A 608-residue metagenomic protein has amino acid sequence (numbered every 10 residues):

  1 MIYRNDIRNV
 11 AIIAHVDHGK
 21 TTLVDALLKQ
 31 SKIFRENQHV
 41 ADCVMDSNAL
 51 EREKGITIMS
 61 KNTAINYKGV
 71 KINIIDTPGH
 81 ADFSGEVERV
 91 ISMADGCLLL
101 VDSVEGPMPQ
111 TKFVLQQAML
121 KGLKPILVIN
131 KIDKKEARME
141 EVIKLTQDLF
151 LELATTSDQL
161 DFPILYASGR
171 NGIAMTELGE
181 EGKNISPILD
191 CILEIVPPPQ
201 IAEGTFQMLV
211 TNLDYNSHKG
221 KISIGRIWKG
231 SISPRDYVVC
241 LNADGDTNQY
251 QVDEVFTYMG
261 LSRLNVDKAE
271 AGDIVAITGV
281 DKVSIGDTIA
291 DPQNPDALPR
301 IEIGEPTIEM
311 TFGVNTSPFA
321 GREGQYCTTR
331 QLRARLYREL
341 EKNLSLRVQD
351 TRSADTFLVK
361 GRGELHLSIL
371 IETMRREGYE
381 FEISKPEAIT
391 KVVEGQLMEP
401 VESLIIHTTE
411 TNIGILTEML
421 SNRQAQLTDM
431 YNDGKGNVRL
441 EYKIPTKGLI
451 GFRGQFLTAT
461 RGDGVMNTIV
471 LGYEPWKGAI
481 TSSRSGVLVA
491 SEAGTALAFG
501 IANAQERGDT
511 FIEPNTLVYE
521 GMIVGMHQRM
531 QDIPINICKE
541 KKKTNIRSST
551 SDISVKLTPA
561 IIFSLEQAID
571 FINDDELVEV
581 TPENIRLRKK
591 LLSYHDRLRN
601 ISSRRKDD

Functional and structural regions predicted by a protein language model:
M1-V101, E105-P107, E141, L145 (+1 more regions): P-loop NTPase switch module centered on the Walker A-proximal segment
H39-C43, L153-L165, P199-L209, G245-Y258 (+8 more regions): Interdomain boundary/hinge elements
K124, K134-E194: Canonical P-loop GTPase G-domain recognition
S168, T351-H366: Short glycine/threonine-rich beta-strand-turn micro-motifs
Q207-M310, A320-R322, S485, G494-K543 (+2 more regions): Conserved nucleotide-binding/hydrolysis modules and their immediate coupling elements across P-loop/ASCE NTPase motors
S231, D281-K282, G361-L367, T409-I413 (+1 more regions): Helix N-cap motif at beta-to-alpha junctions
Y258, R263-V266, M398, I444 (+2 more regions): Long insertion/accessory domains within large nucleic-acid-processing enzymes
S317-L340, S554, T558: A short, contiguous, amphipathic alpha-helix enriched in charged residues
